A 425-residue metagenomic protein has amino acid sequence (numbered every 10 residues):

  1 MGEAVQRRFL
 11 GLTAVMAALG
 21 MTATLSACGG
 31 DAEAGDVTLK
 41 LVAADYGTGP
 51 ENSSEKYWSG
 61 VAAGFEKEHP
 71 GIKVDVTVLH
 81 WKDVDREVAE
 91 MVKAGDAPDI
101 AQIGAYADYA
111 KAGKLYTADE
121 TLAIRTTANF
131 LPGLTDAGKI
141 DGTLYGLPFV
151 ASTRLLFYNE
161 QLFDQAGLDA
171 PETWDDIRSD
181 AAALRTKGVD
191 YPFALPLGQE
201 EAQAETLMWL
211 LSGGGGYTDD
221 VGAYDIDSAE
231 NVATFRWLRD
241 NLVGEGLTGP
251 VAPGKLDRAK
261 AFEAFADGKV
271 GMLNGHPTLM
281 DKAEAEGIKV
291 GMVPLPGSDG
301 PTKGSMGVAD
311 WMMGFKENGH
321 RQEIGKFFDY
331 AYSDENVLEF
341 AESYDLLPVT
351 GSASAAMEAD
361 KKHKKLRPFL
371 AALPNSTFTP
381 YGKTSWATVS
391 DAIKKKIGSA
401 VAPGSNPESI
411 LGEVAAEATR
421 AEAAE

Functional and structural regions predicted by a protein language model:
G2-A107, D299, E323, S409 (+1 more regions): Conserved N-terminal structural module of periplasmic/extracytoplasmic solute-binding proteins
G64, E68-F130, A166-E172, F262-A264 (+3 more regions): Extracytoplasmic "Venus flytrap"/periplasmic binding protein-like
E66, R236-E323: Extracytoplasmic/periplasmic substrate-binding proteins
G104-T153, E205-L207, E358-K361: Hinge/lid segment of periplasmic solute-binding proteins
E120-F130, Y191-E200, G215-T234, E284-A285 (+3 more regions): Short, solvent-exposed loop/beta-turn-alpha elements that line the ligand-binding surface or hinge of extracytoplasmic
A181, K187, A223-A252: Glycine-centered hinge/linker elements that transmit conformational signals in sensory and ligand-binding systems
F328-V349: Periplasmic-binding protein-like
L346, R367-T419: C-terminal capping/gating helix-and-loop segments adjacent to ligand/active sites or protein-protein/ligand interfaces
